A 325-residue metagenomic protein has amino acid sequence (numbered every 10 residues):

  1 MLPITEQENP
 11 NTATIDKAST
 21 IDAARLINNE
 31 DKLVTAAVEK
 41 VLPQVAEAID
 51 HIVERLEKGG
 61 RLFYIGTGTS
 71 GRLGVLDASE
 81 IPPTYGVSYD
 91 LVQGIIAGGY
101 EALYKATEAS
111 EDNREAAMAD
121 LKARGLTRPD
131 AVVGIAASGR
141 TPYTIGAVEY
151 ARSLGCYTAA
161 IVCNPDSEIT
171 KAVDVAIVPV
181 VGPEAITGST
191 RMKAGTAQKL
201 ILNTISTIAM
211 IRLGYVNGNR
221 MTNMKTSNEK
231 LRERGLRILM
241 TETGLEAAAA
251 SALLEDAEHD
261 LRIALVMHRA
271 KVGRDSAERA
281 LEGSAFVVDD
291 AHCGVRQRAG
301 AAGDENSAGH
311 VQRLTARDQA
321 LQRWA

Functional and structural regions predicted by a protein language model:
M1-A37, V41: Cofactor-/ligand-binding subdomain signature composed of acidic, glycine-rich, tryptophan-containing flexible loops
T5, N28-V34, G94-K105, N217 (+1 more regions): Gly-rich Lys/Arg/Thr-decorated short loops/hinges at beta-loop-alpha junctions or inter-strand turns that position
A36, P43, A106, A194 (+1 more regions): Active-site pocket-shaping loop/turn-to-helix segments
K40-R55: A short, well-structured juxtamembrane/interface segment
F63, T67-I201, A209-L213: Glycine-rich phosphate-binding loops that contact phosphosugars or nucleotide phosphates
A209-A325: Short, amphipathic alpha-helical interaction segments embedded in low-complexity terminal/linker regions of eukaryotic
